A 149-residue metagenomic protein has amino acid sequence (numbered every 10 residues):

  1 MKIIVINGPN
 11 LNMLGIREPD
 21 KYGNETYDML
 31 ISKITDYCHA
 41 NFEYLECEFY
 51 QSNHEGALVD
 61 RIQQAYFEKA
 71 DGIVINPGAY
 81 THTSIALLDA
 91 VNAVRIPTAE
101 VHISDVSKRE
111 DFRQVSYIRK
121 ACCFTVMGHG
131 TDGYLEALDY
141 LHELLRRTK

Functional and structural regions predicted by a protein language model:
M1-I4: Extreme N-terminal starter segment of soluble prokaryotic enzymes
I6-P9, Y50: Short hydrophobic segments within beta-strands
P9-L11, G78-T81, S104-V106: Short glycine-rich anion-binding loops that position phosphate/pyrophosphate groups of nucleotides and phosphorylated
L14-M29: Glycine- and acidic-residue-enriched helix-capping/strand-helix junction motifs
I31, D36-Y50: Short beta-strand elements in bilobed, periplasmic/extracellular small-molecule ligand-binding domains
E48-Y50, V74, A99-V101, F124-V126: Hydrophobic/aromatic beta-strand patches that form the interior of the parallel beta-sheet core in alpha/beta enzyme
Q51-I73, A79-R95: N-terminal small/polar loop signature for handling phosphorylated ligands or for N-terminal nucleophile
A99, K108-K149: Short, glycine-/small-residue-rich phosphate/pyrophosphate-handling segment
